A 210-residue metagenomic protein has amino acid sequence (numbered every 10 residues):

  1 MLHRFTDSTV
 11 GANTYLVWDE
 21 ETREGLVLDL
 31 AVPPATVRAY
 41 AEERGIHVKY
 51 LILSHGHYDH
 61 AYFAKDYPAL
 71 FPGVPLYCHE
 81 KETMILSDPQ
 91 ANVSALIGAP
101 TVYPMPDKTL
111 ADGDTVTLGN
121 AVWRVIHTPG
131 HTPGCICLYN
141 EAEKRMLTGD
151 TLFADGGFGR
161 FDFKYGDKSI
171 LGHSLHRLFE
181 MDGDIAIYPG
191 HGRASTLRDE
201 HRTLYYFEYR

Functional and structural regions predicted by a protein language model:
M1-H3, H47, P75, K108 (+2 more regions): Conserved beta-strand segments of alpha/beta enzyme cores
M1-R44, C137-G149, A154: Conserved beta-strand hairpin/beta-sheet module of binuclear metal-dependent hydrolase folds, prominently
T6, W18, A111, T117 (+2 more regions): Residue-level detector of conserved, well-ordered beta-strand and adjacent loop positions that form binding/recognition
V10-G11, P33, H57, K81-E82 (+3 more regions): A generic "binding-loop/recognition-motif" signal
Y15, K108, G113-D114, I136 (+1 more regions): Residue-level detector of beta-strand structural context in well-folded domains
V27-L28, K49-H57, L76-H79, H127-G130 (+2 more regions): Active-site neighborhood of phospho(di)ester-bond hydrolases with catalytic His/Asp-centered motifs
V32-T117, T203-Y206: Active-site HxH/HxHxD metal-binding segment of metal-dependent hydrolases
N92-A95, V122-R210: Metallo-beta-lactamase
